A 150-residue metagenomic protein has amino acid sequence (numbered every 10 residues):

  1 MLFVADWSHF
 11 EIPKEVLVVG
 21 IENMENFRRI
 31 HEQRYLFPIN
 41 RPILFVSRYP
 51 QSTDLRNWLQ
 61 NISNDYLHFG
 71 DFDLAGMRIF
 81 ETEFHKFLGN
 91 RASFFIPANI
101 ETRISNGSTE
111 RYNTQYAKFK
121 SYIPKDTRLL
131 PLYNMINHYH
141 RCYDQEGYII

Functional and structural regions predicted by a protein language model:
M1-S63, A75, E81-I150: Nucleic-acid enzyme cleavage-core boundary/entry regions
H68: Terminal peptide-recognition signature
D71: Active-site glycine-centered loops adjacent to acidic/histidine catalytic or metal-binding residues that shape
